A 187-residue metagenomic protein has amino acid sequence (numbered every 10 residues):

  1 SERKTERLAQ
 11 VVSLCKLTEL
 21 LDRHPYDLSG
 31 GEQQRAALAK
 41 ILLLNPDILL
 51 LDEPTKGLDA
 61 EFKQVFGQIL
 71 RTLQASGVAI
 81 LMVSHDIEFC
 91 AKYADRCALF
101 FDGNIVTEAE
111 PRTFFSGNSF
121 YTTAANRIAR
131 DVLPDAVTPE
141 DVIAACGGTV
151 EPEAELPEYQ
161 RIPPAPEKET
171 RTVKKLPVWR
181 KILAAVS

Functional and structural regions predicted by a protein language model:
R3-L20: Conserved ABC ATPase "signature" region
H24-L28, E32: Conserved ABC ATPase signature
L49-D52: Catalytic Walker B motif of ABC-type/P-loop ATPase nucleotide-binding domains
S84-H85: H-loop/switch region of ABC-family ATPase nucleotide-binding domains
C90-K92: A short, surface-exposed alpha-helical micro-motif characterized by mixed small hydrophobic and charged/polar residues
N104-I128: Conserved beta-strand-loop-alpha-helix hinge in the C-terminal portion of ABC ATPase nucleotide-binding domains
Y121-V186: ABC ATPase nucleotide-binding domains
